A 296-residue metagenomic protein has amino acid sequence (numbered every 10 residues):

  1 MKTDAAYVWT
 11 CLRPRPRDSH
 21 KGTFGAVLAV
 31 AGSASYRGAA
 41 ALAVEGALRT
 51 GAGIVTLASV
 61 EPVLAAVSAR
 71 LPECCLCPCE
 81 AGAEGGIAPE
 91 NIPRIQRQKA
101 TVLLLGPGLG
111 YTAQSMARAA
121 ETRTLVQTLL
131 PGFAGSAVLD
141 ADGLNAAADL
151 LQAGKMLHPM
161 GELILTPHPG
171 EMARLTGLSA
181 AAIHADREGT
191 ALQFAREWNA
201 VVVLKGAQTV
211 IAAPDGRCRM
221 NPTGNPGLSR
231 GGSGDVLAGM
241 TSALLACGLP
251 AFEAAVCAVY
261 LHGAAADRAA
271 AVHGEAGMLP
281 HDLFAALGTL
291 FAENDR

Functional and structural regions predicted by a protein language model:
M1-A6, A58-T223: Glycine-rich phosphate/dinucleotide-binding loop and adjoining beta-alpha-beta core of small-molecule
M1-K21: Positively charged, low-complexity intrinsically disordered leader regions
P16, C218-G232: Short pre-catalytic strand/loop immediately N-terminal to key active-site residues, enriched for Gly-Thr
H20-E84: Substrate-binding N-lobe of the ribokinase-like
A41, E45-G46, Q127, L192 (+1 more regions): Alpha-helical segments flanking ligand/cofactor-binding loops in enzyme cores
A173-R174, R230-L261: Short, small-residue alpha-helix embedded
T176, P222-L228, A238, S242 (+1 more regions): Short beta-alpha connecting loops at secondary-structure transitions that line or flank enzyme active sites
A264-R296: Charged C-terminal helix
